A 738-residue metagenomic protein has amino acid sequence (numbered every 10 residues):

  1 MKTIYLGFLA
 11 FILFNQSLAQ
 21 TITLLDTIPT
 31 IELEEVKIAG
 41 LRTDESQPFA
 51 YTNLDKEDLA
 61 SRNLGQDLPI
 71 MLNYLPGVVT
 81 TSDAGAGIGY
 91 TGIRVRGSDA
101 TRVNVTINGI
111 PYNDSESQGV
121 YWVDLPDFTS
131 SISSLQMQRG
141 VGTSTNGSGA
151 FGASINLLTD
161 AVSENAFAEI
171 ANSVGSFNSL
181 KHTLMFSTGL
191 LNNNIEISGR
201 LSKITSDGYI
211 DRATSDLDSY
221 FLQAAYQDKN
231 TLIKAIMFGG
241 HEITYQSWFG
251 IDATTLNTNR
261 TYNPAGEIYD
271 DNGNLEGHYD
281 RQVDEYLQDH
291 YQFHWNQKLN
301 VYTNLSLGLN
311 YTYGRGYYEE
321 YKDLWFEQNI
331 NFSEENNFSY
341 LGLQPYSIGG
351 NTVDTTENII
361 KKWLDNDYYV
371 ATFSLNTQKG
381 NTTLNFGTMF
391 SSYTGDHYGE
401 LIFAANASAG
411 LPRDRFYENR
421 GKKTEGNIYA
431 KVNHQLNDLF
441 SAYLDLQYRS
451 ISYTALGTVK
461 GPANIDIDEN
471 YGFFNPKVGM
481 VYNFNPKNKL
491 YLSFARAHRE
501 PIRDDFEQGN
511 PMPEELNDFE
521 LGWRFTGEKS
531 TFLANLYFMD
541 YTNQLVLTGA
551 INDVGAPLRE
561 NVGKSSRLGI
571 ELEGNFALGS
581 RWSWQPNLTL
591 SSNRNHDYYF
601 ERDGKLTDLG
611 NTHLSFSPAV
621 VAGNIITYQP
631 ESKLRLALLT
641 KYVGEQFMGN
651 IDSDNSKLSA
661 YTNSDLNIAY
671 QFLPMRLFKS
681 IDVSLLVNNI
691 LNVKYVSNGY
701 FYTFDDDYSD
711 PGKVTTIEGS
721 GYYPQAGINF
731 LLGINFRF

Functional and structural regions predicted by a protein language model:
T21-S61, A100, N535: Short, acidic, small-residue-rich periplasmic hinge/interaction motif at the N-terminus of Gram-negative outer-membrane
P69-P111, S133: Extracytoplasmic beta-strand/coil segments of soluble accessory domains associated with Gram-negative outer-membrane
P111-R139, L158, T255, P264: Short acidic/polar hinge/loop motifs at secondary-structure boundaries that mediate gating or recognition
P126-E169: A beta-strand signature from Gram-negative outer-membrane beta-barrel systems, especially the internal plug domain
F167-E169, V174-T205, I210-S247, F293-N300 (+1 more regions): Transmembrane beta-barrel wall of Gram-negative outer-membrane proteins
N304-N310, N483, K489-A497, P513-Q585 (+1 more regions): Membrane-embedded beta-barrel scaffold of Gram-negative outer-membrane proteins
D438, F538, E560-I651, N735: Gram-negative outer-membrane beta-barrel transporters
W584, S592-R594, E645-F647, Y670-F738: C-terminal beta-signal and adjacent terminal beta-strands/loops of Gram-negative outer-membrane beta-barrel proteins
